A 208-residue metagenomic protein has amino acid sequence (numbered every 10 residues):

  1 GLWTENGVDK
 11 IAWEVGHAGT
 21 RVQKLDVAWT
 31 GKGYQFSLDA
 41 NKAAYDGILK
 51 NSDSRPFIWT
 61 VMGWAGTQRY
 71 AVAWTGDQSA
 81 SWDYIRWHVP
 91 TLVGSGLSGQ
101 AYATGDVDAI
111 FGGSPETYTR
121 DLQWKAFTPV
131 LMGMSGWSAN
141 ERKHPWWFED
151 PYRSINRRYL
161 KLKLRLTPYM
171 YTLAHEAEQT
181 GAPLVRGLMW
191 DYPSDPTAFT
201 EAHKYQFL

Functional and structural regions predicted by a protein language model:
G1-L208: Catalytic-domain carbohydrate-binding cleft regions of carbohydrate-active enzymes
